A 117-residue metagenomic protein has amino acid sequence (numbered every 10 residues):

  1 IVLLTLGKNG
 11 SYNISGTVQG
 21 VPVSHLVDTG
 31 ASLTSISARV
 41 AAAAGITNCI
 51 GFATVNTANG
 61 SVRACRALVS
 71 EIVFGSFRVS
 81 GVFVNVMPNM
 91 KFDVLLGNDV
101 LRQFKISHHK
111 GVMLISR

Functional and structural regions predicted by a protein language model:
I1-R117: Pepsin/retropepsin-fold aspartyl endopeptidases
